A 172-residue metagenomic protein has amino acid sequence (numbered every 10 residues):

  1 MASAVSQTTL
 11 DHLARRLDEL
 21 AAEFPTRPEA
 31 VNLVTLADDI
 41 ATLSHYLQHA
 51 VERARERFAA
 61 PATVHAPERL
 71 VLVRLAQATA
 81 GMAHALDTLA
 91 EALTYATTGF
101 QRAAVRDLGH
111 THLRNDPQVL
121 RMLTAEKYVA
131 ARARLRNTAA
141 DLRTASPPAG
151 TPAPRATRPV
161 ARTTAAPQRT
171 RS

Functional and structural regions predicted by a protein language model:
M1-A4, D11, V34, A66-R69 (+3 more regions): Register-specific recognition of a single heptad position within extended alpha-helical repeats
M1-Q48: Leu/Val/Ala/Ile-rich N-terminal alpha-helices, chiefly Sec-type signal peptides and the beginnings
M1-R15, A140-S172: Terminal, compositionally biased segments
S6, E29, L36, I40 (+4 more regions): Amphipathic alpha-helical coiled-coil segments and their boundaries
A14-P28, A54-R69: Short, charge-rich amphipathic alpha-helices with coiled-coil/heptad character
H45-E52, E91-A92: Conserved alpha-helical segments that form or flank metal/cofactor-binding pockets of metalloenzymes
L72, A76-V160: Amphipathic alpha-helical coiled-coil/helical-stalk segments
